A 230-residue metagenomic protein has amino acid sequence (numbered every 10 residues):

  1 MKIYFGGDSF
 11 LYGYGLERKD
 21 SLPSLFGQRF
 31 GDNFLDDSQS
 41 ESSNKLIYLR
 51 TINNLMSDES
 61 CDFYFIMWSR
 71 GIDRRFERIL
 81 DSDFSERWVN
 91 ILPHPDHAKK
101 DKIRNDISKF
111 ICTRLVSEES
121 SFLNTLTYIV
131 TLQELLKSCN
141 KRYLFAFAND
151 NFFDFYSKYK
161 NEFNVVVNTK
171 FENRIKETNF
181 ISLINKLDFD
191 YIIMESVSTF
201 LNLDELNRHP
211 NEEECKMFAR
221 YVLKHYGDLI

Functional and structural regions predicted by a protein language model:
M1-I52, M56-S57, N211, M217: Serine-esterase "nucleophile elbow" of acetyl-processing enzymes
I52-I230: Alpha-helical cap/lid subdomain in secreted, periplasmic, or secretory-pathway luminal O-acyl-processing enzymes
